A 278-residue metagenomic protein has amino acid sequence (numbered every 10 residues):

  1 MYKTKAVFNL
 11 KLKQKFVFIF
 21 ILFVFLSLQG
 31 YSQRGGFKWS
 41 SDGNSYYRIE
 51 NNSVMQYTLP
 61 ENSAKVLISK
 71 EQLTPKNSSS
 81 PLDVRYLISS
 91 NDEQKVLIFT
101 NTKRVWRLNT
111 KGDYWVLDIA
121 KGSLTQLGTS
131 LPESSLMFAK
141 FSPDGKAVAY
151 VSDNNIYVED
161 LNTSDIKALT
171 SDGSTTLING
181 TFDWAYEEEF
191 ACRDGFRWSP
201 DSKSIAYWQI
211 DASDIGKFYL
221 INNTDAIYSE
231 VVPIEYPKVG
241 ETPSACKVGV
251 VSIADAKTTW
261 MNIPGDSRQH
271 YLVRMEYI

Functional and structural regions predicted by a protein language model:
M1-Q14: N-terminal secretory signal peptides that target proteins for export/translocation
V17-S27: Bacterial N-terminal signal peptides
G30-I278: Beta-propeller folds
